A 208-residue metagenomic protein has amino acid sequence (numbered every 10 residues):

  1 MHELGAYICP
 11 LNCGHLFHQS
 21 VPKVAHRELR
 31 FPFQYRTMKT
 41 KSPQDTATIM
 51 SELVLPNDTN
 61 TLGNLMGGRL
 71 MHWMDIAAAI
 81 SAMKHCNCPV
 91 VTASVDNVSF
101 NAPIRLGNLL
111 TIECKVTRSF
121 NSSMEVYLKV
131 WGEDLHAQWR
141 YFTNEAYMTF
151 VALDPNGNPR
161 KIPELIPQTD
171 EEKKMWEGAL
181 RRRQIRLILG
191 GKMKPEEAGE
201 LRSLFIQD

Functional and structural regions predicted by a protein language model:
Y7, F17, F31-Y35: Aromatic (phenylalanine/tyrosine) cluster motif
K23, E28-T37: Short, Lys/Arg-enriched N-terminal segments with co-localized hydrophobic residues within the first ~10-30 amino acids
K41-D45, L65, A79-R118, S122-M124 (+1 more regions): Hydrophobic beta-strand-centered segment that forms part of the acyl-chain substrate-binding groove
Q44-M50, R105-L109, T117-D208: HotDog/MaoC-like acyl-thioester-processing domains
T59-H72, L204-D208: A conserved, well-ordered hydrophobic junction motif at loop->secondary-structure transitions
